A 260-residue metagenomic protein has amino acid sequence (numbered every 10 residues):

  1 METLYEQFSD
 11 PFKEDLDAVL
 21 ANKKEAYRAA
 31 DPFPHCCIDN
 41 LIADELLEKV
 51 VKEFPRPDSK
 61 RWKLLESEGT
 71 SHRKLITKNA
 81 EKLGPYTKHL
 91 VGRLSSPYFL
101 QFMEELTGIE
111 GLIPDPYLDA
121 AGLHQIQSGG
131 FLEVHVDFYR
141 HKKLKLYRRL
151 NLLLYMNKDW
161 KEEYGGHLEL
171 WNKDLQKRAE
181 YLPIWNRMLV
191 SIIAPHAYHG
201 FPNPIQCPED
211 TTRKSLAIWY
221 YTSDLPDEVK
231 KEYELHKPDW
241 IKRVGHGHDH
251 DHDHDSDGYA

Functional and structural regions predicted by a protein language model:
M1-D31, Y233-A260: Fe(II)/2-oxoglutarate
L4, V19, K24-L106, H250-H252: Non-heme Fe(II)/2-oxoglutarate
C37, I113-P116, G122, V190-S191 (+1 more regions): A structural signal for short, well-ordered beta-strand segments and their strand-loop junctions that often border
A43, L47, T87, S96-L100 (+7 more regions): A structural signal for well-ordered alpha-helical scaffolds and beta->alpha junctions
K52-P55, K82, R93-R148: Non-heme Fe(II) oxygenase catalytic core, chiefly the N-lobe of the double-stranded beta-helix
D58-K60, E110-I113, K158-E162: Proline-centered turn/helix-capping motifs that create local helix->coil transitions or kinks
G129, Y139-R148, K158-A260: Catalytic core of Fe(II)/2-oxoglutarate
N151-L153: Eukaryotic charged/polar low-complexity linker/IDR segments
